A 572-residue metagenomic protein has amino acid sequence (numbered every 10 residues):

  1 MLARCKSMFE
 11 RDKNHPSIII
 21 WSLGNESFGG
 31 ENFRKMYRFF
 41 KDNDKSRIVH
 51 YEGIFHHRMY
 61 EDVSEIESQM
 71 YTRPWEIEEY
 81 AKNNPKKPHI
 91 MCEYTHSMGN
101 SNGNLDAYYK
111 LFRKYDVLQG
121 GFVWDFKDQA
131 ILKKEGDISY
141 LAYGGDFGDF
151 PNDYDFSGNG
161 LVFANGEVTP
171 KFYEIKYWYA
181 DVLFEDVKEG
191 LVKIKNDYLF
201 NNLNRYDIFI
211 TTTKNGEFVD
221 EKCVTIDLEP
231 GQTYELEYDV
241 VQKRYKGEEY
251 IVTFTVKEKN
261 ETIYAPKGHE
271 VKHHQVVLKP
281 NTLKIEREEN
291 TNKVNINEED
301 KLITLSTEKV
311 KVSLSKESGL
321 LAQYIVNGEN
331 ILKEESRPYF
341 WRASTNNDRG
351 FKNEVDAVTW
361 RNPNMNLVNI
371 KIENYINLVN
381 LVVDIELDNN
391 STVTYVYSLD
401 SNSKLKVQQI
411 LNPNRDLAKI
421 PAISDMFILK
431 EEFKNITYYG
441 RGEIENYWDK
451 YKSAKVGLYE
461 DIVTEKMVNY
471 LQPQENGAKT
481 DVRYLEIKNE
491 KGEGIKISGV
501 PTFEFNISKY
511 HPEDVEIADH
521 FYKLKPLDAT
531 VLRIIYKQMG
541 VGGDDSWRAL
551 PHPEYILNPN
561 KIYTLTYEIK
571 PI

Functional and structural regions predicted by a protein language model:
M1-L191, D197-N204, F209-F218: Extended substrate-binding grooves/exosites of carbohydrate-active enzymes
L2, L191-Y198, V252-V256, K309 (+2 more regions): Buried hydrophobic-core signal for structured, non-transmembrane domains
G24, G231, E261, G268-E270 (+1 more regions): Glycine-centered loop/turn motifs
S27-G30, H57-Y60, W75-E76, S97-G99 (+9 more regions): Flexible loop/turn segments at secondary-structure boundaries
S68, V252-T282: Polar, glycine-rich mid-to-C-terminal structural blocks that act as macromolecule-binding/assembly scaffolds
D125, T212-K214, E258, L429 (+1 more regions): Residue-level signal for short segments within beta-strands and strand-turn junctions of well-structured beta-sheet
L191-D227, E235-Y238, G247-E258: Beta-strand-rich binding/interaction modules
V241-G247, T262, V276-I572: Beta-strand/loop-rich accessory regions of lumenal/periplasmic or secreted enzymes, predominantly carbohydrate-active
